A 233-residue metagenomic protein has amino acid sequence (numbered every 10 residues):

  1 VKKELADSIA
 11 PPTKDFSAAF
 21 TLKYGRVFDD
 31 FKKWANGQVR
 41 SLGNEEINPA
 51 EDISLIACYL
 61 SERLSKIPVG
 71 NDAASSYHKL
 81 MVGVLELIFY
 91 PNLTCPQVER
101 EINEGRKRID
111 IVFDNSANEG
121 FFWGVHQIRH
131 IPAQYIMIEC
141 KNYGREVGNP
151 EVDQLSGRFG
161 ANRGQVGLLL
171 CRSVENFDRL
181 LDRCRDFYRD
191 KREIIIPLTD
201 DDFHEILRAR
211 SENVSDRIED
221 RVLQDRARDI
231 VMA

Functional and structural regions predicted by a protein language model:
V1-P68: Interfaces and regulatory segments of ATP-dependent nucleotide/adenylate/phosphodiester-chemistry enzymes
P49-A233: Catalytic core segments in nucleotide and nucleic-acid processing enzymes
